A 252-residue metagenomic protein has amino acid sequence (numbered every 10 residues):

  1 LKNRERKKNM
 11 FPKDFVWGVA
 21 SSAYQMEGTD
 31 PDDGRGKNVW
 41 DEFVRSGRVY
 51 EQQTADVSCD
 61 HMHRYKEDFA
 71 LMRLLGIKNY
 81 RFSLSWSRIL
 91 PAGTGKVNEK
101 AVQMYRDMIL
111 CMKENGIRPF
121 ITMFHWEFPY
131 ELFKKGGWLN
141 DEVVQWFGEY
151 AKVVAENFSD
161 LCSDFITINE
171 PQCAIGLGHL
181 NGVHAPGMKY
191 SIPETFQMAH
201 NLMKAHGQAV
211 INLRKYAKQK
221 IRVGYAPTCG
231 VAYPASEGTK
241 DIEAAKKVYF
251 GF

Functional and structural regions predicted by a protein language model:
K2-F69, R73-K78, S87-F252: Non-catalytic scaffold segments within catalytic domains of secreted glycoside hydrolases
